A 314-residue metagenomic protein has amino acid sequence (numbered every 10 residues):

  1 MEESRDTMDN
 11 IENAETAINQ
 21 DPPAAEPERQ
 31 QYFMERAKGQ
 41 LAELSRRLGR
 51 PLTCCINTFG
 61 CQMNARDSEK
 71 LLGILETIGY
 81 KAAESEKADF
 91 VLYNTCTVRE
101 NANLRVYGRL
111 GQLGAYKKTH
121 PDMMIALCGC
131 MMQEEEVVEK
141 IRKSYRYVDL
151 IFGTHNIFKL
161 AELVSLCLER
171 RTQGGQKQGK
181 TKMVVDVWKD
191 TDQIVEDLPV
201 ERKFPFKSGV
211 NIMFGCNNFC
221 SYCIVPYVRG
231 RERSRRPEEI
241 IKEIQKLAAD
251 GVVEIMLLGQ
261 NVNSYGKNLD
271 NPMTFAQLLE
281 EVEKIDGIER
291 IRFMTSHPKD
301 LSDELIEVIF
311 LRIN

Functional and structural regions predicted by a protein language model:
E2-S264, E304: Proteins enriched for Cys/Gly/acidic motifs involved in redox and nucleic-acid/cofactor modification
D122-L127, E134-E136, A249-N314: Conserved SAM/AdoMet-binding glycine-rich loop
